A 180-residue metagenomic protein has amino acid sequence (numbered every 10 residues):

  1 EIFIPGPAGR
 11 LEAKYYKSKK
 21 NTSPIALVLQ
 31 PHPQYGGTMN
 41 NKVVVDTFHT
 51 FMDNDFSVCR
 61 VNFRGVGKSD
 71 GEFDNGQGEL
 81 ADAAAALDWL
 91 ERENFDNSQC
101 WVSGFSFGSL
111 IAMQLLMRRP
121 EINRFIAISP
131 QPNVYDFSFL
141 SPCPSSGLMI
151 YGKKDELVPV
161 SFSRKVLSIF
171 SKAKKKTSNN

Functional and structural regions predicted by a protein language model:
I4-F95: Serine-hydrolase catalytic machinery in alpha/beta-hydrolase-like enzymes
V28-L29, S103, I150: Short hydrophobic segments within beta-strands
C59-V61, I128, I150: The conserved SAM/SAH-binding core of class I Rossmann-like methyltransferase domains, concentrating on the hydrophobic
A81-S145: Primarily recognizes the serine-hydrolase "nucleophile elbow" in alpha/beta-hydrolase and SGNH/GDSL folds
C143-P144, L148-Y151, D155: Short beta-strand/loop motif that positions the catalytic acidic residue of the alpha/beta-hydrolase fold
P159-S168: Short alpha-helix in the alpha/beta-hydrolase fold that links the catalytic acid
S168-N180: Catalytic histidine neighborhood in serine/cysteine hydrolases with alpha/beta-hydrolase-type architecture
